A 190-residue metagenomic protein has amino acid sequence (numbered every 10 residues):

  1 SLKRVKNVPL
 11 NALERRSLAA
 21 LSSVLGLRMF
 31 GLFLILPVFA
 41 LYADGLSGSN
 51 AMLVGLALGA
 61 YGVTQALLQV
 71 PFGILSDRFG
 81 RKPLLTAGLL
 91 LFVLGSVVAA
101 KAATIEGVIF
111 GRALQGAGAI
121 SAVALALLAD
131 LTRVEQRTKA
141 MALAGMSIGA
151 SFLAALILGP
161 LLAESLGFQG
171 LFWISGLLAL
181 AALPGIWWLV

Functional and structural regions predicted by a protein language model:
E14-L41: Pair of pore-lining "gating" transmembrane helices in MFS-fold secondary transporters
G26, G95, E106-A119: Hydrophobic core of transmembrane alpha-helices in multi-pass small-molecule transporters, especially MFS/SLC-type
P37-A51: Short amphipathic helix-loop junctions that connect adjacent transmembrane helices in Major Facilitator Superfamily/SLC
A40, S151-A163: Small-residue (Gly/Pro/Ala) motifs that create kinks and tight helix-helix packing interfaces
G62-V70, F152-L153: Residue-level signature of mid-helix packing/kink "hotspots" within the transmembrane helices of 12-pass Major
L67-A103: Conserved MFS/SLC helix-loop-helix module at the cytosolic interface between two early adjacent transmembrane helices
G111-I148: Cytoplasmic helix-loop-helix junction between adjacent transmembrane helices in 12-TM secondary transporters
L177-V190: C-terminal membrane-cytosol helix-exit motif in multi-pass small-molecule transporters
